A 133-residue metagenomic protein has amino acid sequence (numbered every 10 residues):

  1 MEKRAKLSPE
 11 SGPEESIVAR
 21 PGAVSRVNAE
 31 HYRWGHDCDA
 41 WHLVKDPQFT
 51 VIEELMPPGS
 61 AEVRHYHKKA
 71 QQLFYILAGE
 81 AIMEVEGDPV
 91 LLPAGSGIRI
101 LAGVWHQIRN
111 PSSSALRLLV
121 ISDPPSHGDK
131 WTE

Functional and structural regions predicted by a protein language model:
M1-T50, V63, K130-E133: A short, N-terminal "cap"/entry segment at the start of jelly-roll beta-barrel domains of the cupin/DSBH fold
P47-F49, P57-S60, E80-I82, P124-H127: Short, charged/polar surface micro-motifs in flexible loops or helix N-caps
P47-Q48, K69, S113-S114: Short strand-connecting beta-turns/loops that link adjacent beta-strands
L55-P57, Y66-E84, I121: Short, conserved beta-strand element in jelly-roll/cupin
A61-V63, I82, I98, A102-I108: Histidine-centered metal-chelating micro-motifs
E80-I82, P89, W105, A115: Structural motif
G87-A102: Short acidic-glycine-tyrosine-enriched beta hairpin
A102-G128: Ligand-binding loop in jelly-roll beta-barrel domains
